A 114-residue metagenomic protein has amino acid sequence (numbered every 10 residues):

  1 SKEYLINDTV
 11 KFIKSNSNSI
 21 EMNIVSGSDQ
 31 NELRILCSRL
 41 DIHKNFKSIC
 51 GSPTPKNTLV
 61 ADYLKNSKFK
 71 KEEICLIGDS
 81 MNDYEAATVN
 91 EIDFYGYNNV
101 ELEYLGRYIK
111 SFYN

Functional and structural regions predicted by a protein language model:
S1-I24, Q30, R34-C37: Short, acidic loop-to-helix structural element flanking the phosphoryl-transfer center in phosphate-processing enzymes
Y4, D8, S28-D29, T54-P55 (+2 more regions): Short beta->alpha linker loops
T9, I13, L33, L59-Y63 (+2 more regions): Generic hydrophobic alpha-helical segments
F12-S19, I49, S67, F94-Y97 (+1 more regions): Alpha-helix C-terminal capping segments
N23, D29-C75, M81, E85 (+1 more regions): Substrate-recognition "cap/lid" segment bordering the active-site pocket of phosphatases
K71, C75-Y113: Acidic, Mg2+-coordinating phosphoryl-transfer loop and its flanking beta/alpha structural elements, shared across
